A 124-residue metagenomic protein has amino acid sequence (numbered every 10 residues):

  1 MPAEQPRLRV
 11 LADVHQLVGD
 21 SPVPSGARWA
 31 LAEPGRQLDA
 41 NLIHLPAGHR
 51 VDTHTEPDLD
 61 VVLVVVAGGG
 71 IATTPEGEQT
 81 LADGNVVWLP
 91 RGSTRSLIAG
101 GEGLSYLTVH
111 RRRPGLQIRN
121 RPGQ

Functional and structural regions predicted by a protein language model:
M1-L38, D52-T53, Q117-Q124: A short, N-terminal "cap"/entry segment at the start of jelly-roll beta-barrel domains of the cupin/DSBH fold
E33-Q37, P57, L81, G101: A generic fold-level signal
R36-L38, P46-R50, G69, E78 (+1 more regions): Short, charged/polar surface micro-motifs in flexible loops or helix N-caps
A40-H44, V62, E78, V86-W88 (+1 more regions): Conserved hydrophobic/aromatic beta-strand scaffold that supports enzyme active sites
A47-H49, D58, G77, S93-T94 (+1 more regions): A generic "binding-loop/recognition-motif" signal
R50, E56-D83: A short beta-strand-loop-beta hairpin characteristic of the jelly-roll/cupin
V51-T53, A72-T73, L89, R95-G101: Short beta-strand His + acidic residue motifs that chelate non-heme Fe in jelly-roll/DSBH and cupin folds
A82-D83, R91-L116: Ligand-binding loop in jelly-roll beta-barrel domains
